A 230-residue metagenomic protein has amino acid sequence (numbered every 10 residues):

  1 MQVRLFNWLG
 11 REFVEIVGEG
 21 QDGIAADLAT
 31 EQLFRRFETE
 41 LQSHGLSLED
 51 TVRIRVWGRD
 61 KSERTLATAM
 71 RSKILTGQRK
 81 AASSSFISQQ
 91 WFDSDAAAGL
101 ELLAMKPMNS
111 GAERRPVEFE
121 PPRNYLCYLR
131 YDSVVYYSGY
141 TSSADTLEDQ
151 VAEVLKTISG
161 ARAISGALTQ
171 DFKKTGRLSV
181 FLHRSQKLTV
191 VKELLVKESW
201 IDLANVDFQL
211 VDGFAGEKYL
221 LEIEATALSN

Functional and structural regions predicted by a protein language model:
M1-N230: N-terminal presequence-like segments and the immediate start of the first folded domain
